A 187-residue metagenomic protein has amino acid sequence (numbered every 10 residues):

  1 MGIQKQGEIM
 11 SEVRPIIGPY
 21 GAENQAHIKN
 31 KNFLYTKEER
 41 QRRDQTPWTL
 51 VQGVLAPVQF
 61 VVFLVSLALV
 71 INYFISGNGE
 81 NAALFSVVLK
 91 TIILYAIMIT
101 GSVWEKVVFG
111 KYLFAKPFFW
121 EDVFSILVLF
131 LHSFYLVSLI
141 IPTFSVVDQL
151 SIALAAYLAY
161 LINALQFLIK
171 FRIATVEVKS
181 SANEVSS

Functional and structural regions predicted by a protein language model:
G2, S11, P15-N30, V51-F74 (+2 more regions): Hydrophobic cores of alpha-helical transmembrane segments in multi-pass integral membrane proteins
T36-T49: Cytosolic juxtamembrane amphipathic/interface segments immediately preceding and feeding into a transmembrane helix
A174-S187: Short, highly charged, low-complexity non-transmembrane loops/tails of multi-pass membrane proteins
